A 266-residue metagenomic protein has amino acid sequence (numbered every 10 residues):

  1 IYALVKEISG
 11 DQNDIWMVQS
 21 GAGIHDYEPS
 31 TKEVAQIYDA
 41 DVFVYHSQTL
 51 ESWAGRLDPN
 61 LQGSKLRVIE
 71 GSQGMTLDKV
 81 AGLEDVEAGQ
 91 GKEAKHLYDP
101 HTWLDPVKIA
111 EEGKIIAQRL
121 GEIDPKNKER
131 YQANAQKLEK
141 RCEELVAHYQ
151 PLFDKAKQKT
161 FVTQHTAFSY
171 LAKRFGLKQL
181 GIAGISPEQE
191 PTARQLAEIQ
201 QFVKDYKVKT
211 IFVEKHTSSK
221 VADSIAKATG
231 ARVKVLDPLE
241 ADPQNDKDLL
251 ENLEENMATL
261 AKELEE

Functional and structural regions predicted by a protein language model:
I1-E266: Extracytoplasmic metal-acquisition and chelation regions
